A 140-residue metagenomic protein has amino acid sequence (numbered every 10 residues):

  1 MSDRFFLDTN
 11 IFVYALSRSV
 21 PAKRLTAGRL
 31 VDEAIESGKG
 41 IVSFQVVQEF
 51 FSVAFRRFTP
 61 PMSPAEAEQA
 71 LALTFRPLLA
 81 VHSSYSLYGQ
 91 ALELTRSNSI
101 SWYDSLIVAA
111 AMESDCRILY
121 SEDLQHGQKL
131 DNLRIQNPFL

Functional and structural regions predicted by a protein language model:
M1-V42, R57-A65, Q69: Short, well-structured N-terminal submotif of metal-dependent ribonuclease cores
S2, V108-L140: Acidic, PIN/NYN-like endoribonuclease modules and their adjacent C-terminal/linker elements
L7-D8, S43, I100-S101, D123 (+1 more regions): Histidine- and aromatic-rich ligand-binding microenvironments
A15, E33-S37, V53-R57, T74-L78 (+1 more regions): Alpha-helix C-capping/helix-to-loop hinge sites
S43-V47, A67, L87, I107: Short, conserved alpha-helical segments within structured domains
V47, T59-F75, H82: Glycine/small-residue-rich phosphate/adenosyl-binding loop
R76-E122: Active-site neighborhoods of divalent-metal-dependent phosphate/nucleic-acid chemistry enzymes
